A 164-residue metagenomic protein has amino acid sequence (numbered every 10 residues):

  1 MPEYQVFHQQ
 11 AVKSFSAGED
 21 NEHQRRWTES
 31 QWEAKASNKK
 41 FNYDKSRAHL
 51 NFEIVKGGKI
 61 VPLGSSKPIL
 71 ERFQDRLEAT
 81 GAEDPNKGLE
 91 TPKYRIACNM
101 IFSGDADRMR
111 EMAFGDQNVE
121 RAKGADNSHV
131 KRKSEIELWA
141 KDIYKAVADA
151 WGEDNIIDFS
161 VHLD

Functional and structural regions predicted by a protein language model:
M1-D164: N-terminal nicking endonuclease/strand-transfer module with a His-rich metal-binding environment and a catalytic Tyr
